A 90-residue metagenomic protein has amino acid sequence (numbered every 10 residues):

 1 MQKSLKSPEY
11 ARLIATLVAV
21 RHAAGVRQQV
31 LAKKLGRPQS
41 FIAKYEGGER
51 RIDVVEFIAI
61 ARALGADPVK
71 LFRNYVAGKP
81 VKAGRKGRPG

Functional and structural regions predicted by a protein language model:
M1-A23: A short, Lys/Arg-rich alpha-helix, primarily the initiator
Q2, P8, R62, K70-G90: Short, charged recognition helix plus adjacent turn of helix-turn-helix-like nucleic-acid-binding domains
A15-K34, A59, R85-R88: Short basic helix-loop element that most often maps to the first helix and adjoining turn of HTH DNA-binding modules
R27, P38-F41, D53, D67: Short coil turns linking two alpha-helices in DNA-binding domains
P38, E49, Y75-K79: The DNA-recognition helices of helix-turn-helix-type DNA-binding domains
E49-A61: Short, basic-rich loop-to-helix N-cap that marks the start of a DNA-contacting helix
